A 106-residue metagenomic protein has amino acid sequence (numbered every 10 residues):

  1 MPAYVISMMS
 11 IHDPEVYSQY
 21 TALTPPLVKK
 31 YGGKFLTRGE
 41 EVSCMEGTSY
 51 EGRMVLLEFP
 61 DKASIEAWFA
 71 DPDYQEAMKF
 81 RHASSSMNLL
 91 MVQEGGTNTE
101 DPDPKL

Functional and structural regions predicted by a protein language model:
M1-M54, P60-A70, Y74, Q93-L106: Short S/T/G/P-rich N-terminal loop/turn motif that feeds into the first structured element of a domain
Q75-V92: C-terminal structural segments of small proteins and small subunits
